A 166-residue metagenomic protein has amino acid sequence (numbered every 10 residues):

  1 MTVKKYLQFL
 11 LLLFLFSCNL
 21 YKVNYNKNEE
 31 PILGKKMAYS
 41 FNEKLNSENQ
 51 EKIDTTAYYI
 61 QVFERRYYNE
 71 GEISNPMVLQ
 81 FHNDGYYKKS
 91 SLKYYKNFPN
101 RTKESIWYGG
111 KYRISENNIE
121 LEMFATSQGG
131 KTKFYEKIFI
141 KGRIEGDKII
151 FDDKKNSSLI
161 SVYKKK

Functional and structural regions predicted by a protein language model:
M1-E29: Bacterial Sec-dependent N-terminal signal peptides
C18-G109, R113-S115, E120-K166: Lipid interaction determinants
